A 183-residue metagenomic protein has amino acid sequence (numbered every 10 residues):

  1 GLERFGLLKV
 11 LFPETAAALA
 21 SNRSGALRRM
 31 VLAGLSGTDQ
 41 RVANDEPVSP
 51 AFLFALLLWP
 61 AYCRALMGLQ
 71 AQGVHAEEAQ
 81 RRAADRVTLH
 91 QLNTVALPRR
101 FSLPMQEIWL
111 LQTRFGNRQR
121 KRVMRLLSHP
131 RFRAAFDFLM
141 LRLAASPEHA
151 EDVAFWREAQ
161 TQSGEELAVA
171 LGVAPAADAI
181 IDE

Functional and structural regions predicted by a protein language model:
G1-P175: Conserved, hydrophobic alpha-helical core segments of structured domains
A177-E183: Arginine-glycine-rich low-complexity intrinsically disordered regions
